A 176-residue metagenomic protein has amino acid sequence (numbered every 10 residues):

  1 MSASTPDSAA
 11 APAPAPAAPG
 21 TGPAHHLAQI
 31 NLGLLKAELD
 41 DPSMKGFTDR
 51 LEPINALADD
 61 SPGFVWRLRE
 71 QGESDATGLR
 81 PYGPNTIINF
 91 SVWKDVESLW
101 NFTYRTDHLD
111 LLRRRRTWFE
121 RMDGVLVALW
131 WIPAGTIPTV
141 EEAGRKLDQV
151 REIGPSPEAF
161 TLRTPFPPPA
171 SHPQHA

Functional and structural regions predicted by a protein language model:
M1-T86, V125-A176: Short S/T/G/P-rich N-terminal loop/turn motif that feeds into the first structured element of a domain
G33, S91-W93, D110: Charged/polar positions on well-ordered alpha helices
W66, V92-W93, W118-F119: Tryptophan-centric aromatic hotspots in well-structured domains and transmembrane helices
T77-Y104: Helix-adjacent hinge/juxtasegments
V96-G124: An amphipathic, aromatic/His-enriched active-site/gating alpha helix that lines ligand/cofactor pockets
